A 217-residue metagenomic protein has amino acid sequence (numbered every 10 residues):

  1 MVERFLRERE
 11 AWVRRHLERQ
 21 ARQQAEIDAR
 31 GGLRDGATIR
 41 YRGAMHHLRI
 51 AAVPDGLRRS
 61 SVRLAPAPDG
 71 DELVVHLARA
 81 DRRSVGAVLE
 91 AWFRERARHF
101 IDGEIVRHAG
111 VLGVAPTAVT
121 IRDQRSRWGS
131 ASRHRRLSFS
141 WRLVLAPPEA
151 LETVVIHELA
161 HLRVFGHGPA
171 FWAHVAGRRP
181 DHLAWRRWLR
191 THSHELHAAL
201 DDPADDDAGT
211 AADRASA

Functional and structural regions predicted by a protein language model:
M1-T153, L162-A217: Active-site-proximal or metal-binding-adjacent scaffold patches in catalytic folds
E158: Walker B catalytic acidic pair
